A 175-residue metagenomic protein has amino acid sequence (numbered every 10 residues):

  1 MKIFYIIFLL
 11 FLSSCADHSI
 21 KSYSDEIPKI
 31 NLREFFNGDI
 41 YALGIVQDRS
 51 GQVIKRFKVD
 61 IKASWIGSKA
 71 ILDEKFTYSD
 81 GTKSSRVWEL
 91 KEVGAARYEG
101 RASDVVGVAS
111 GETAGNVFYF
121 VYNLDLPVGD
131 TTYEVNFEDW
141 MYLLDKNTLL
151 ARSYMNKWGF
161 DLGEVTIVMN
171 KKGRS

Functional and structural regions predicted by a protein language model:
M1-L9: Sec-dependent signal peptide recognition, specifically the positively charged N-region followed immediately by
F11-S14: C-terminal motif of bacterial Sec signal peptides marking the signal peptidase cleavage site
A16-S19: Bacterial signal peptide processing site
Y23-D39: N-terminal helix-cap/turn-to-beta initiation motif at the start of protein domains
F36-G44, A151: A short, Trp-centered hydrophobic/proline-enriched beta-strand micro-motif
L43, Q47-V128: Central antiparallel beta-sheet cores of small beta-barrel/beta-sandwich binding domains
V53-V59, T132-F137, D161-V165: Amphipathic hydrophobic-ligand
E138-S175: Glycine-rich, aromatic-bearing surface loops/beta-hairpins
